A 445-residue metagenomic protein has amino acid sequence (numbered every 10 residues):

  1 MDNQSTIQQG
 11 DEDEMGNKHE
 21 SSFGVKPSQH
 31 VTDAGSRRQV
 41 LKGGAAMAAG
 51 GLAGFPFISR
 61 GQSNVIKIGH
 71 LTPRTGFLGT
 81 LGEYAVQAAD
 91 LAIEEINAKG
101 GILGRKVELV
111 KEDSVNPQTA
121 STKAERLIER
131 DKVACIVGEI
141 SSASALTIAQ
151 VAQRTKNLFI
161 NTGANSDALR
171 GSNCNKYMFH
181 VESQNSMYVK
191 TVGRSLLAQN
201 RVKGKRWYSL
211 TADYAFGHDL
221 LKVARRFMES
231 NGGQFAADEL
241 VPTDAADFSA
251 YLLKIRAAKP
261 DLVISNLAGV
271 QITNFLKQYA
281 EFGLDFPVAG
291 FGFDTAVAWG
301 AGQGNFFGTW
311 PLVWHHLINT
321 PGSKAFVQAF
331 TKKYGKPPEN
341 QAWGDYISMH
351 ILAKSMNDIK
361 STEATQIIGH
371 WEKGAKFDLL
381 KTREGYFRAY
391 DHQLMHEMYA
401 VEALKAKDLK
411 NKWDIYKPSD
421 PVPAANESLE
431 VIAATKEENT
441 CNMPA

Functional and structural regions predicted by a protein language model:
M1-S36: N-terminal secretory signal peptides
T32-K42, A49-I66: N-terminal twin-arginine translocation
G69-A88, E112-Q118, I140-S141, L210-H218 (+2 more regions): Extracytoplasmic "Venus flytrap"
G79-I102, R225-F227: Short, polar/charged alpha-helical segment
T80-A85, G101-G171, V181, V241-F248 (+1 more regions): Beta-alpha junction/loop-to-helix N-cap segments that form part of ligand/metal-binding clefts
V133-E239, D285-T309: Extracytoplasmic ligand/sensor domains, especially the bilobed periplasmic-binding protein
Y279-I347, N357-T362, D414-P444: Extracellular/periplasmic periplasmic-binding protein-like sensory domains
K332-A342, A353-P421: Segments of small-molecule ligand-sensing domains
